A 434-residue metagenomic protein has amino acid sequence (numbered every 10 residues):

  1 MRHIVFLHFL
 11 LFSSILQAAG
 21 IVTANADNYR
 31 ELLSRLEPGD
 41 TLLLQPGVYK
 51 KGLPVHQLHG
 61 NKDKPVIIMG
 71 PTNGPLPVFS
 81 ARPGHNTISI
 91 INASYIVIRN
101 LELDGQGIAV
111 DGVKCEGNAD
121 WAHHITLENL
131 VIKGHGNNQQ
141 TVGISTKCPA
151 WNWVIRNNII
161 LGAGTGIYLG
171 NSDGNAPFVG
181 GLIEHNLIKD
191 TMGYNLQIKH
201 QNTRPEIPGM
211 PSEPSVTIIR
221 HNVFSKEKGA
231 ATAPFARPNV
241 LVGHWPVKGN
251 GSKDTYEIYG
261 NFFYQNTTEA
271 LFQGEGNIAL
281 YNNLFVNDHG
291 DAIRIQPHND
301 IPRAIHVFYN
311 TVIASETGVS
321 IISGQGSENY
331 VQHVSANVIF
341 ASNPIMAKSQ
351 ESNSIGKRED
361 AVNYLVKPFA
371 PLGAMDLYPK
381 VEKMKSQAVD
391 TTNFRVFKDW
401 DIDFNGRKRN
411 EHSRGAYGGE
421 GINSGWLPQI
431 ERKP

Functional and structural regions predicted by a protein language model:
A19-V55, N86-T87, I402-R409, S413: Acidic Gly/Asp/Thr-rich repetitive segments characteristic of extracellular carbohydrate-active and adhesion proteins
I21-D27, L43-P46, G52, H59-D111 (+1 more regions): Right-handed parallel beta-helix/beta-spiral solenoid domain characteristic of secreted/periplasmic
D40, K51, K64-V66, N86 (+15 more regions): The right-handed parallel beta-helix/beta-solenoid scaffold, focusing on the short coil/turn and N-cap positions
Y49-V55, V78-T87, L103-V113, I132-G143 (+12 more regions): Short glycine/acidic-rich loop motifs that flank beta-strands on beta-rich extracellular proteins
S89-H135, N152-L161, R220-V223: Parallel beta-helix/beta-solenoid
L101, I125, L130, N158 (+8 more regions): Consensus "Asn ladder" position of solenoid repeat domains
E257-F263, E269, N277-Y378: Predominantly extracellular beta-rich ligand-binding scaffolds that present long acidic/polar faces for carbohydrate
E351, E359, L365-P434: Surface beta-loop-beta hairpin patches that serve as ligand-binding interfaces in beta-rich domains
